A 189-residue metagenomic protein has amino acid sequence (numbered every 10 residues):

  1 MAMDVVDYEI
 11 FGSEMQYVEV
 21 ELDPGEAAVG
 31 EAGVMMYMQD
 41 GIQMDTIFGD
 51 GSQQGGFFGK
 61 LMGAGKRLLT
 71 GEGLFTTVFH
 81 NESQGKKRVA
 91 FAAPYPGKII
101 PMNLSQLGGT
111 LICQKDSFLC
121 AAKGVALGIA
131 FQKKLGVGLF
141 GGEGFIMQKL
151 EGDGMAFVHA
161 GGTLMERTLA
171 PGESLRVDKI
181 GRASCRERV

Functional and structural regions predicted by a protein language model:
M1-R188: Composition-driven recognition of glycine/serine/threonine/acidic- and proline-rich low-complexity segments and repeats
